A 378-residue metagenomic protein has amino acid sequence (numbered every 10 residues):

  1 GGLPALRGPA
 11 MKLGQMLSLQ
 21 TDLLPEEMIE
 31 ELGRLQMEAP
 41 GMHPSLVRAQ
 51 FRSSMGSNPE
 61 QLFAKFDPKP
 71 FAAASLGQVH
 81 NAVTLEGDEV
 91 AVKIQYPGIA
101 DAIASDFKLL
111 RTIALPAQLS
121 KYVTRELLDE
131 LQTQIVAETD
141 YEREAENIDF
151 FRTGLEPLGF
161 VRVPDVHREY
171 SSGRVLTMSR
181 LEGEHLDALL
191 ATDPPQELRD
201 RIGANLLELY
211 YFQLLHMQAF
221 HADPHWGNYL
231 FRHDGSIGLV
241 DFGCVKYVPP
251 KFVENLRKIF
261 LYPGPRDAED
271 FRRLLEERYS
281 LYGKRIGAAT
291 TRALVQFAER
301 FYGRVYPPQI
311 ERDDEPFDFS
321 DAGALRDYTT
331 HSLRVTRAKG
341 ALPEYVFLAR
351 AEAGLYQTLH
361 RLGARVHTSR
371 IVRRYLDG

Functional and structural regions predicted by a protein language model:
G1-Y211, Q218, R232-G238, F242-P250 (+2 more regions): Broad phosphate/nucleotide-binding scaffolds in NTP-utilizing and phosphate-metabolizing enzymes
H216-W226: Catalytic-loop of the protein kinase fold
G227-F231: Hydrophobic residue at the +6 position relative to the catalytic HRD Asp in the kinase catalytic loop
N255-K258: Short amphipathic alpha-helical recognition elements used for nucleic-acid or partner binding across transcription
R266: A short, conserved beta-to-alpha structural element at the edge of catalytic cores that scaffolds binding
